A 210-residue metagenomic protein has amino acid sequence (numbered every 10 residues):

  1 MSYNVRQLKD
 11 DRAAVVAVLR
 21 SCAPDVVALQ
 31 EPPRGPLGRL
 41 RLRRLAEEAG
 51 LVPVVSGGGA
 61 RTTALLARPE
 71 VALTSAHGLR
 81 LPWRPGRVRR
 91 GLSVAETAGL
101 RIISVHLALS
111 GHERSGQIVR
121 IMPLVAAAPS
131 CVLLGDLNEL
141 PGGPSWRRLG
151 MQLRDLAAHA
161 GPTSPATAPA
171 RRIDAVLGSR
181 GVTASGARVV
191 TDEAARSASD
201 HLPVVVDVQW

Functional and structural regions predicted by a protein language model:
M1-E47, T63, A195, W210: N-terminal, active-site-proximal structural segment of metallo-dependent hydrolase catalytic domains
M1-Q7, S75-H77, V94-L109: Active-site-proximal beta-strand elements of phosphoester/diester hydrolases
V5, P32, L107, G135-L137 (+1 more regions): Active-site metal-binding loops of divalent metal-dependent hydrolases
L8-D10, P33-G38, S110-E113, L137-R147 (+1 more regions): Active-site environment of divalent metal-dependent phosphoester hydrolases
V26, E31-G99, R188-V189: Structured beta-strand-rich core segments of catalytic domains in phosphoester-bond hydrolases
V27-Q30, V54-S56, L66, V132-D136 (+2 more regions): Active-site neighborhood of phospho(di)ester-bond hydrolases with catalytic His/Asp-centered motifs
A76-H77, W83-R84, A127-C131, E139-W210: Metal-dependent phosphoester-hydrolase catalytic domains
I102, L107-P144: Active-site beta-loop-alpha substructure in enzyme catalytic cores, prototypically the cysteine-centered nucleophile
